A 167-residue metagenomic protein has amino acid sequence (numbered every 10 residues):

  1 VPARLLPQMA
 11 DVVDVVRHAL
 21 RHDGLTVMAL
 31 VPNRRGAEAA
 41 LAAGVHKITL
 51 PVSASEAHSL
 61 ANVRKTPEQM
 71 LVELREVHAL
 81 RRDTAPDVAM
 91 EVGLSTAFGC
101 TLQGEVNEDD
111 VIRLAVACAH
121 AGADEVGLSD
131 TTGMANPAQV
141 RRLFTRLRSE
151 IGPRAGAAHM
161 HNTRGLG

Functional and structural regions predicted by a protein language model:
V1-H18, L50-T66, T96-L102, G127-A138: Glycine-rich, proline-tolerant flexible connector loops at the mouths of alpha/beta enzymes
R4-A29, E68-V92, A138-A158: Alpha-helix-loop-beta-strand connector modules within alpha/beta enzyme cores
M28-E38, N62-V77, E105-I112: Glycine-rich anion/phosphate-binding loops
M28-R34, T96, G156-L166: Glycine-rich beta-to-alpha transition loops that act as phosphate-gripper elements at the mouths of alpha/beta enzyme
P32-V45, C100, D109, R164-G167: Catalytic cores of alpha/beta
A40, I48, V92, V126: Conserved, mostly hydrophobic/aromatic
L80-V88, T96-G122, T132: Active-site acidic/histidine proton-transfer and metal-coordination neighborhood in alpha/beta enzyme cores
